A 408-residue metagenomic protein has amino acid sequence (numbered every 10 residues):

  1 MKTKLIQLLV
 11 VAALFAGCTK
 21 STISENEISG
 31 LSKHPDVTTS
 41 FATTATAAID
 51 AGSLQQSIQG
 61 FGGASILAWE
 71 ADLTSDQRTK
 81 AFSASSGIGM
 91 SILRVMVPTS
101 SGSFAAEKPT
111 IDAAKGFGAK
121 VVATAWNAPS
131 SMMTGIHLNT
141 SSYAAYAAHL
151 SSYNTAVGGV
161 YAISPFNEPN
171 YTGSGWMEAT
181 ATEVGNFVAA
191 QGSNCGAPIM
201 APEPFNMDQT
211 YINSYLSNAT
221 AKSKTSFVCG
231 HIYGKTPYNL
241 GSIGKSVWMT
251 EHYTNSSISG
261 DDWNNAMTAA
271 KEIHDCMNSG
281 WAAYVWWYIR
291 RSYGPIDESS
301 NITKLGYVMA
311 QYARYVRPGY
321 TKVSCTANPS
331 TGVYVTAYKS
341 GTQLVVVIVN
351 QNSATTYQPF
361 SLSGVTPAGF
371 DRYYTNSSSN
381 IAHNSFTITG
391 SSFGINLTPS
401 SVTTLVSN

Functional and structural regions predicted by a protein language model:
K2-L5, F15-T44: Bacterial Sec-dependent N-terminal signal peptides
H34-K108: N-terminal hydrophobic targeting/anchoring segments and the immediately downstream early-domain regions of hydrolases
A48-S53, S85-L216, T220: Substrate-binding cleft and catalytic face of glycoside hydrolase catalytic domains, especially the flexible beta-alpha
S57-L67, M90-V97, K120-A125, Y161-P165 (+6 more regions): Structural recognition of the beta-strand scaffold that forms the well-ordered cores of secreted hydrolase catalytic
M177-A270, S279: Noncatalytic carbohydrate-binding groove/subsite architecture in carbohydrate-active enzymes
M249-V316, V323-T331: Aromatic/acidic polysaccharide-binding cleft in carbohydrate-active enzymes
N328-T366, S400: Carbohydrate-binding surface patches
F386-N408: C-terminal beta-strand-rich structural cap/linker in extracellular carbohydrate-active enzymes
